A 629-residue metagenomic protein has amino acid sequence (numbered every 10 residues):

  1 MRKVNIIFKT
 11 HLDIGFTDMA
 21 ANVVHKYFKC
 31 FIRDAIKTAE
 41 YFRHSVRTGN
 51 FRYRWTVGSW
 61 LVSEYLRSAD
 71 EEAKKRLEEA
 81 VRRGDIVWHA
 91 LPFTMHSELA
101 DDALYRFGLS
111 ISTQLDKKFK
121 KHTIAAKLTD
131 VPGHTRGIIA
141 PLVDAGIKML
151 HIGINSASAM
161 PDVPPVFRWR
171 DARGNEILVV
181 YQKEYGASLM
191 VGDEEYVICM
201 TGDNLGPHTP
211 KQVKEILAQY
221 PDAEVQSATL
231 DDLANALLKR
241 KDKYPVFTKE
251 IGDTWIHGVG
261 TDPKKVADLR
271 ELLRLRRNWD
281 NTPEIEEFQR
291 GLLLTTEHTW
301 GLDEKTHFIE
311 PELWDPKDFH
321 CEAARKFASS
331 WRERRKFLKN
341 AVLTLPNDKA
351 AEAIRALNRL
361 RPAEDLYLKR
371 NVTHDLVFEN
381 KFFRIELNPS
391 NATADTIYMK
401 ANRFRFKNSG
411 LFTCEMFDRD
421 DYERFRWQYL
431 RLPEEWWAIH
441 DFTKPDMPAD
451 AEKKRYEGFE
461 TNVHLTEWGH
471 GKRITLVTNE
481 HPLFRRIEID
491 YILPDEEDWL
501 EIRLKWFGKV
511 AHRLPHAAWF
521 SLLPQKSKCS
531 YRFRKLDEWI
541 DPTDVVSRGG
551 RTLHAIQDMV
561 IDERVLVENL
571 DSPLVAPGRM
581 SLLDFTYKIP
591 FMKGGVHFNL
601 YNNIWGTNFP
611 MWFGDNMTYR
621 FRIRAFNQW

Functional and structural regions predicted by a protein language model:
M1-V342, T466-W629: Catalytic-domain carbohydrate-binding cleft regions of carbohydrate-active enzymes
T282, E286, L294-G508, F613-M617: Catalytic and substrate-binding regions of extracellular carbohydrate-active enzymes, especially polysaccharide lyases
